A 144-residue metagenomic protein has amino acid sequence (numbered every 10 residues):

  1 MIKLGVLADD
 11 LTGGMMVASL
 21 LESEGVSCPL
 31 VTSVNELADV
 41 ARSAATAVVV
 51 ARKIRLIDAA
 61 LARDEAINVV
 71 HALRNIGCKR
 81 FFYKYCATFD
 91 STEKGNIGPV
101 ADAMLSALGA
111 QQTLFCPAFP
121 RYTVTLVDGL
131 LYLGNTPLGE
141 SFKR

Functional and structural regions predicted by a protein language model:
M1-K3, V70-R144: Cap/lid and interdomain-hinge subdomains that line or gate substrate/regulatory clefts in soluble alpha/beta enzymes
I2-I67, H71, V124-R144: N-terminal glycine-rich anion-binding loop in soluble enzyme alpha/beta folds
